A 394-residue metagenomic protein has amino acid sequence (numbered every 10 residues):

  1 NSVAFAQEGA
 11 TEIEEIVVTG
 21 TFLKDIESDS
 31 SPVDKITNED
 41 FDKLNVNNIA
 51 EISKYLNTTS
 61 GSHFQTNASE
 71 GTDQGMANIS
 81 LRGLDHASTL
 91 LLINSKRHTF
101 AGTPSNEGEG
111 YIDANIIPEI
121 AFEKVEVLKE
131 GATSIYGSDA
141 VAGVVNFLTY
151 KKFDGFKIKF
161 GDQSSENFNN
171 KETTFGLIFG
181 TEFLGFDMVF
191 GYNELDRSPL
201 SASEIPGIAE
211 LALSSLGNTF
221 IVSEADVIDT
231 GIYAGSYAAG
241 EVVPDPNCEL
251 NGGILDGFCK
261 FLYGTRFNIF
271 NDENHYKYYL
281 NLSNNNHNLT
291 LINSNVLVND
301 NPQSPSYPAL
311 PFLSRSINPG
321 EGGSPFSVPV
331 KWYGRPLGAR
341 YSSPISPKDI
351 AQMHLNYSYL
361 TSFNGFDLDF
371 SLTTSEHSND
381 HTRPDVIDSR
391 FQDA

Functional and structural regions predicted by a protein language model:
E15-L44, A50, A101-N106, F156: N-terminal periplasmic "start-of-domain" segments of outer-membrane beta-barrel proteins
D25, K54-R97: Extracytoplasmic beta-strand/coil segments of soluble accessory domains associated with Gram-negative outer-membrane
S31-K54, I79-L84, G110-N115, D162-E166 (+2 more regions): Short, polar/charged loop or turn motifs at beta-strand boundaries
F41, S53, V125-E126, V145-F147 (+1 more regions): Non-catalytic regulatory/gating segments with a bias toward low-complexity or hydrophobic composition
I49-I52, L56, A77-S80, N94 (+3 more regions): N-terminal periplasmic accessory domains that precede and gate Gram-negative outer-membrane beta-barrel machines
K96-K129: Short acidic/polar hinge/loop motifs at secondary-structure boundaries that mediate gating or recognition
N106, L211-A212, A238-N271, Y279 (+1 more regions): Surface-exposed, low-complexity loop segments enriched in small/polar and acidic residues
E126, G131-A132, F153-T181, F190 (+1 more regions): Short strand-turn segments of transmembrane beta-barrel domains in outer membranes, especially the first one or two
